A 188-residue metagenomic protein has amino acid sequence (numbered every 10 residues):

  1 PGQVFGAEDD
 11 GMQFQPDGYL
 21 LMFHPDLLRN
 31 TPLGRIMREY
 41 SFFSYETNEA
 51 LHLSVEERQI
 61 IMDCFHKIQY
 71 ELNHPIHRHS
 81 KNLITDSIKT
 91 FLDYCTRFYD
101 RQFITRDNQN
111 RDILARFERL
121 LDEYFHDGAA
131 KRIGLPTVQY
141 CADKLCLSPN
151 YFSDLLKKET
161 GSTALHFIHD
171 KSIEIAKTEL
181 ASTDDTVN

Functional and structural regions predicted by a protein language model:
P1-S44: N-terminal regulatory/effector-sensing and dimerization cores that precede helix-turn-helix DNA-binding domains
F43-K89, Y94, F98: Amphipathic alpha-helical segments enriched in hydrophobic/aromatic residues interleaved with Lys/Arg
M62-I76, E118-F125, K177-A181: Regular secondary-structure segments
I76-N82, R97-Y140, K158-T163: Short, Lys/Arg-enriched, Trp-marked, Pro/Gly-tolerant hinge/linker segments that flank
E159-N188: Terminal helix-turn-helix DNA-binding modules in bacterial transcription factors
